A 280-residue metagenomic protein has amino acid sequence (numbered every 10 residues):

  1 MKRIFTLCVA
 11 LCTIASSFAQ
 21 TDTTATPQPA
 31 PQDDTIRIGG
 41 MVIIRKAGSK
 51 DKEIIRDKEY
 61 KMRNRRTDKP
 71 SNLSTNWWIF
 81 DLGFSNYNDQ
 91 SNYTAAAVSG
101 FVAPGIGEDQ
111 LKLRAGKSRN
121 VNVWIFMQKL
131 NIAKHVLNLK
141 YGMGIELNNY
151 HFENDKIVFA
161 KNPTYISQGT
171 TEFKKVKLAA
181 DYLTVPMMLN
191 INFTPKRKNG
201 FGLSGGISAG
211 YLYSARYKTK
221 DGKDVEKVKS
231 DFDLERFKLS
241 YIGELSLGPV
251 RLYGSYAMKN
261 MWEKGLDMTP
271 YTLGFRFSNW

Functional and structural regions predicted by a protein language model:
M1-T67: Cleavable N-terminal export/targeting peptides
R66-S74, D89-S91, L130-L137, T194-G200: Short loop/turn motifs that connect adjacent beta-strands in outer-membrane beta-barrel proteins
K69, F80, V123-K129, M143-I145 (+4 more regions): Residues on the lipid-exposed face of transmembrane beta-strands in outer-membrane beta-barrel proteins
S74-W78, A115-V121, A179-L183, N199 (+3 more regions): Residues that define the transmembrane beta-barrel architecture of outer-membrane proteins
F84-N88, K129, I145-H151, I207-Y213 (+3 more regions): Transmembrane beta-strands of outer-membrane beta-barrel pores
Y87-N120: Surface-exposed strand-loop-strand hairpins of Gram-negative outer-membrane beta-barrel proteins
N131, E172-L247: Outer-membrane beta-barrel transmembrane domain signature
S230-W280: Predominantly the C-terminal beta-signal and adjacent terminal strand-loop region of outer-membrane beta-barrel
